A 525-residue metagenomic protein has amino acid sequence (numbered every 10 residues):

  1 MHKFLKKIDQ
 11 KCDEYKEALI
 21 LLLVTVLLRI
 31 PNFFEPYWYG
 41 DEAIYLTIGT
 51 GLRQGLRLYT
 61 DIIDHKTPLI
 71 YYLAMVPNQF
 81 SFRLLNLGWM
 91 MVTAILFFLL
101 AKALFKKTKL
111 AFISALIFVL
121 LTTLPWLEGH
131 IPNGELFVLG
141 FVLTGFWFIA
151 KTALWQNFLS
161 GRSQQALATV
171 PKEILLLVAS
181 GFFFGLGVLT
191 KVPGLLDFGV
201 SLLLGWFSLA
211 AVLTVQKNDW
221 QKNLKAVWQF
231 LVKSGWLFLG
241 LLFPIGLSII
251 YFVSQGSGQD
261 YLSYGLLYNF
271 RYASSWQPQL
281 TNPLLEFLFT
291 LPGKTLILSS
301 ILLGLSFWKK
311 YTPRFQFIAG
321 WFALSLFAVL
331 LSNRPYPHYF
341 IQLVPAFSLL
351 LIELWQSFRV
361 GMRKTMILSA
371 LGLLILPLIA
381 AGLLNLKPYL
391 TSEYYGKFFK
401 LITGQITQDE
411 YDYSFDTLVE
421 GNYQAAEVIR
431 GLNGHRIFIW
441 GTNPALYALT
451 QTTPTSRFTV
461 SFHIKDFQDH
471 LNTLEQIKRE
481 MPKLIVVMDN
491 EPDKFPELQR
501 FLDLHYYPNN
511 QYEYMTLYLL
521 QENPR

Functional and structural regions predicted by a protein language model:
H2, L23, T290-L324, L351: Hydrophobic, aromatic-rich transmembrane alpha-helices and their immediate juxtamembrane boundary segments
H2-K7, D197-L242, F307-K309, L349 (+1 more regions): Perimembrane helix-loop-helix junctions
L84-K106, I113, T144: Transmembrane-helix motifs of polytopic, lipid-linked glycan transferases
L96-L99, F137-G161, L176, F183-F184 (+2 more regions): Specific aromatic-rich, kink-prone transmembrane helix
G145-A179, L209-V215, T295-R314, W355: Membrane-interface transmembrane helices that cradle and orient dolichyl/undecaprenyl
E173-V192, F198-L203, F243, F322-L331: Membrane-interface alpha helices of multi-pass inner-membrane proteins
L196, L326-A328, S332-S369: Hydrophobic/aromatic-rich transmembrane helices and adjacent perimembrane loops
F198-G199, T391-S392, G404-I464, Q476-D493: Short periplasmic/luminal acceptor-recognition loop of GT-C membrane glycosyltransferases, typified by
